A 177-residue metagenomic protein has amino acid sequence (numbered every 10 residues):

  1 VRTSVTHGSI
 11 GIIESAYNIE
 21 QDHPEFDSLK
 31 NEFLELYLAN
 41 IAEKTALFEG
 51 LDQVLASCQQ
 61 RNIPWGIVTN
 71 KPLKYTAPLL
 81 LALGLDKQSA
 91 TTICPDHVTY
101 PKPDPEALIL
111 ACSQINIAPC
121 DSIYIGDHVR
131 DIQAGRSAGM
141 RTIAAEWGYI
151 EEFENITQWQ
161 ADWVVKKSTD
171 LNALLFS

Functional and structural regions predicted by a protein language model:
V1-Q53, S57-R61, P72-K74, D86: N-terminal helical cap/lid subdomain that shapes the substrate entry/recognition surface in HAD-like hydrolases
S4, D86-Y100: A short, structured active-site edge motif that brings together acidic residues
P24-E25, K87-T91, P119-I123: Short acidic capping loops at alpha-helix termini that bridge into adjacent secondary structure
N70, D96, H128, E146-Y149 (+1 more regions): Short secondary-structure boundary segments
G84-T92, N155-A173: Structural recognition of alpha->loop->beta junctions
P101-I132: Conserved Lys-Pro-Asp/Glu-containing loop-to-beta segment of HAD-superfamily phosphomonoesterases, centered on
I123-W163: Acidic, Mg2+-coordinating phosphoryl-transfer loop and its flanking beta/alpha structural elements, shared across
